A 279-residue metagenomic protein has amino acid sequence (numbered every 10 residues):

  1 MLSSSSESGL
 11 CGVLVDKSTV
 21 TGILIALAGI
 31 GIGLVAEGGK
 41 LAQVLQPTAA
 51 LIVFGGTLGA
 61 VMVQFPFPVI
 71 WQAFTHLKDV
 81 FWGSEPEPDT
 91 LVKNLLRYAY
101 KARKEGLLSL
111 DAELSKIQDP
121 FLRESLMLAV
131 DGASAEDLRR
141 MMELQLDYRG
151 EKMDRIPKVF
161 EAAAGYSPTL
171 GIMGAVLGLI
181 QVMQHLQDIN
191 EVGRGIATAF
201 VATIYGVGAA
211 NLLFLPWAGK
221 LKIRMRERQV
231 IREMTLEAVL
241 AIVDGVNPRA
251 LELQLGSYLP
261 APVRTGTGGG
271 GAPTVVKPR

Functional and structural regions predicted by a protein language model:
L2-S3, E7-S18, G29-I156, R228-R279: Large intracellular
L14, T21-L24, A28-L41, Q145-R224: Helix-termination/interfacial motifs at the ends of transmembrane alpha-helices
